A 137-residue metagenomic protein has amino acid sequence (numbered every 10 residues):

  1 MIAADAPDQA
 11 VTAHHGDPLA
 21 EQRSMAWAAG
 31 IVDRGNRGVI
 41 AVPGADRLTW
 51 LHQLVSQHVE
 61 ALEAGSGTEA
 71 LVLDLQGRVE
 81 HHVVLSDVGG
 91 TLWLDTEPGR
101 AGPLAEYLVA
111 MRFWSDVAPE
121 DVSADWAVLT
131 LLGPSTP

Functional and structural regions predicted by a protein language model:
M1-P137: Basic, glycine/lysine-rich polyanion-binding surfaces/domains
